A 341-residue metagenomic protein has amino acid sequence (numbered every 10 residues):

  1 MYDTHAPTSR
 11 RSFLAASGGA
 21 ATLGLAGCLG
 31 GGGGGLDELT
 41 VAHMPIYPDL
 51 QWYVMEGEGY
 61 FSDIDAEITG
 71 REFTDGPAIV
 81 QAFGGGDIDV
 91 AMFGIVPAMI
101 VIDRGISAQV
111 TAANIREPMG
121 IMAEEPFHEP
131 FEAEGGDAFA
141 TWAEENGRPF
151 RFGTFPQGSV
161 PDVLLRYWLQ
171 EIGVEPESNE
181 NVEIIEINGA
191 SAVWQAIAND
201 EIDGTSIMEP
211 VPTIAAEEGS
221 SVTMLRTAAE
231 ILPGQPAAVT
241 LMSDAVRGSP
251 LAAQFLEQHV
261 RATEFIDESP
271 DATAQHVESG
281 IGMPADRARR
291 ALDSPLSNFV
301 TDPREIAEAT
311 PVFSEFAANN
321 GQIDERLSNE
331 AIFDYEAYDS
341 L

Functional and structural regions predicted by a protein language model:
M1-L25: N-terminal secretory signal peptides and thylakoid transit peptides that target proteins across membranes
G34-P48, A66-R71, P149-G153, E183-I185: Short, well-ordered beta-strand elements
P45-F73, P77-A78, M99-R104, V163-I172 (+1 more regions): Short, polar/charged alpha-helical segment
G70-Q81, F93-V96, S178-N199, E209-P210: Short helix-initiation/N-cap motifs at beta->coil->alpha
V101-T111, Q170, I214-A228: Ligand-binding "clamshell"
N114-P176, E180-I185, D244: A conserved helix-loop-strand patch within extracytoplasmic ligand-binding domains of the periplasmic binding
G189-V277: Pocket-lining segment of extracytoplasmic ligand-binding domains
G248-I323: Secondary-structure end/capping motifs
